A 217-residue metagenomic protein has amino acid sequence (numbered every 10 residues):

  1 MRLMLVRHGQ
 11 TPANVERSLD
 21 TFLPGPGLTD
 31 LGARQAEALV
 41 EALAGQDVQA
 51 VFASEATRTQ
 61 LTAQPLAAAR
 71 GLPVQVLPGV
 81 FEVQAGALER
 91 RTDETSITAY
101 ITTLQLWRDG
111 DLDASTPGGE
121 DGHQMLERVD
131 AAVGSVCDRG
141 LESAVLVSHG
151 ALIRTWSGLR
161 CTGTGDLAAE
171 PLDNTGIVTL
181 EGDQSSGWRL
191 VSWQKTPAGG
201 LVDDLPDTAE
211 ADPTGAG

Functional and structural regions predicted by a protein language model:
L3, G140-S148: Generic beta-sheet signal
R7-L72, V76: Active-site-proximal alpha-helix that buttresses catalytic centers in soluble enzyme cores
E16-L19, I101-T116: Short, basic/glycine-rich phosphate-binding loops at helix/coil junctions that contact nucleotide phosphates
A44-D47, V136-E142: Glycine-rich phosphate-binding loop signature in dinucleotide/nucleotide-binding domains
D47-G79, I101-L106, E181-G217: Conserved histidine-centered catalytic loops in small-molecule metabolism enzymes
A53-S54, E127, V147-S148: Short beta-strand scaffold positions
V83-T95, S143, G158-G217: Acidic, low-complexity terminal tails and accessory targeting/binding regions of phosphate-metabolizing enzymes
D109-D138: Internal catalytic-core helix/loop-beta-alpha segment that presents or stabilizes conserved functional determinants
